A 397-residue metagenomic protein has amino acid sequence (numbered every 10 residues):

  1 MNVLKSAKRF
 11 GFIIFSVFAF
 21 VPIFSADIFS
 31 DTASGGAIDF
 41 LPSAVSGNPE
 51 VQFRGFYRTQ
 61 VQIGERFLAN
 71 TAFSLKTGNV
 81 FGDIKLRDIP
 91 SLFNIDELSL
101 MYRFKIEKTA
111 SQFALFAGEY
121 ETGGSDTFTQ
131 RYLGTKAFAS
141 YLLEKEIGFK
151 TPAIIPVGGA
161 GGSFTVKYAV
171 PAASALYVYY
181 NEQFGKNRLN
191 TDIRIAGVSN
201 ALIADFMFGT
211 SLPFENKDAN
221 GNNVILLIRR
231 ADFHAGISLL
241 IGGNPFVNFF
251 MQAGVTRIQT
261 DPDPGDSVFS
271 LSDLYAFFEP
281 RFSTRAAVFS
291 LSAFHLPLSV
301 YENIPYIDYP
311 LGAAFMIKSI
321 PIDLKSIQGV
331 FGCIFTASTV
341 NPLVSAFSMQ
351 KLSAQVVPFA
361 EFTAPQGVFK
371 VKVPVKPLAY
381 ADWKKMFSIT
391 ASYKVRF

Functional and structural regions predicted by a protein language model:
N2-F12: Bacterial N-terminal signal peptides that target proteins for export
G11-P22: Bacterial N-terminal signal peptides
F24-A33, E121-G124, L133, E361: Outer-membrane beta-barrel biogenesis signature
A26-A44, A69-T71: Transmembrane beta-strand segments of Gram-negative outer membrane beta-barrel proteins
D27-D31, R66-L68, E107-A110, F138-P358 (+1 more regions): Signature for the C-terminal beta-barrel architecture of outer-membrane proteins
E65-Y168, A172: Outer membrane beta-barrel
P358-K372: C-terminal closing repeat unit and adjoining cap/tail of repeat-based domains
V373, W383-F397: Outer-membrane beta-barrel "beta-signal"
